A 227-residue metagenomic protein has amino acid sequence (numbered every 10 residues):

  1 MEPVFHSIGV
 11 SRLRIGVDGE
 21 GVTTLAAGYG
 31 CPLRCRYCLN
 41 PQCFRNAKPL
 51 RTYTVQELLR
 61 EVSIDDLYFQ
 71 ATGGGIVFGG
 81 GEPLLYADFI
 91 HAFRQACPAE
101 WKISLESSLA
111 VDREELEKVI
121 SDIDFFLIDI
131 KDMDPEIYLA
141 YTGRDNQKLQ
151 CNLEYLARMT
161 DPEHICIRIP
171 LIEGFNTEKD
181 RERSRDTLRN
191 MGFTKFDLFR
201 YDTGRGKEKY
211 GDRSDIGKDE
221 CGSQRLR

Functional and structural regions predicted by a protein language model:
M1-R14, L171-R227: Auxiliary Fe-S-binding modules of radical SAM enzymes
P3-Y37: N-terminal pre-triad scaffold of radical SAM enzymes
I8, V22, N40-D122: Conserved Radical SAM active-site core
T24, I76, I103-L105, F126-I128 (+2 more regions): Hydrophobic faces of well-ordered beta-strands that scaffold small-molecule active sites in alpha/beta enzyme cores
F44-A47, D134-Y141, R205-K209: A short acidic, helix-capping loop that chelates divalent metal ions and anchors anionic groups
I64-A96, E114-E115, I130-A157, P162-H164 (+1 more regions): Conserved glycine-rich "GG(E/T)P / GGGxP" loop and the immediately following alpha-helix in the radical SAM core
E100-W101, T160-E163, F193: A short helix->loop->beta-strand "cap" motif at the edges of active sites that frequently abuts
I120-D134, F193-D202: Non-cysteine beta-strand/loop elements that form the S-adenosyl-L-methionine
